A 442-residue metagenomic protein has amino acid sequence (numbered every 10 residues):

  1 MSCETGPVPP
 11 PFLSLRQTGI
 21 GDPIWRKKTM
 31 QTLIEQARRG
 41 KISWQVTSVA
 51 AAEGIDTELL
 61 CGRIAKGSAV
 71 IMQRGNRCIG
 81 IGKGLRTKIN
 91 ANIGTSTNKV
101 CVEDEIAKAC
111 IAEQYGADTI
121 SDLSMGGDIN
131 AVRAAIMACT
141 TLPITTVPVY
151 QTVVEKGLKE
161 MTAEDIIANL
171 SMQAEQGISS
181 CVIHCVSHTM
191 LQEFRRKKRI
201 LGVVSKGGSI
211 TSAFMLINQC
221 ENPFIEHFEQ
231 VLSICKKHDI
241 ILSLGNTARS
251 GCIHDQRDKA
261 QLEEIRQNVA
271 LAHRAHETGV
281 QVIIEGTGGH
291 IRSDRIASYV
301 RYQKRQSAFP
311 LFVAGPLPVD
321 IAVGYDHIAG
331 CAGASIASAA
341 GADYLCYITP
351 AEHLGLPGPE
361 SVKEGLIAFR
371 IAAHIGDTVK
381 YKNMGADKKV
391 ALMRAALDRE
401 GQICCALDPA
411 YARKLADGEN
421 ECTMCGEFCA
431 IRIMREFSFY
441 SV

Functional and structural regions predicted by a protein language model:
P11-T29: Short, Lys/Arg-enriched N-terminal segments with co-localized hydrophobic residues within the first ~10-30 amino acids
Q31, E193-N218, S250-Q256, V280 (+1 more regions): Catalytic or ion-coupling anion/metal-binding cores of large enzyme and transporter domains
T32, Q36, K41-W44, S48-L311 (+3 more regions): Alpha/beta enzyme core
E53, D326-G330, P409-D417: Short, hydrophobic/aliphatic alpha-helical segments
D118, S124-M125, C181, C185-S187 (+4 more regions): Glycine-rich phosphate-binding active-site loops on the catalytic face of alpha/beta enzymes
T152-G157, G315-A322, T349-S361: Short beta-alpha connecting loops at secondary-structure transitions that line or flank enzyme active sites
D239, A308, A332, A342-D343 (+2 more regions): Active-site lining segments that contact anionic ligands and/or coordinate catalytic metals
